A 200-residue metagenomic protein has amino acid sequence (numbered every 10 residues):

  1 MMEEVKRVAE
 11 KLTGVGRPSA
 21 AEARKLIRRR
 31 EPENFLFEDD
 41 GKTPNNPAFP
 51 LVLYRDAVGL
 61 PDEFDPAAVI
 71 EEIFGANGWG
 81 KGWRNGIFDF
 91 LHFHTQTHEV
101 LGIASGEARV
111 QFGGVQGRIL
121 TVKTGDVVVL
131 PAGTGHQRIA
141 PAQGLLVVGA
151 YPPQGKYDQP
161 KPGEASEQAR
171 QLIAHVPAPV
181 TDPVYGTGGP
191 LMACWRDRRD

Functional and structural regions predicted by a protein language model:
E3-L91, M192-D200: A short, N-terminal "cap"/entry segment at the start of jelly-roll beta-barrel domains of the cupin/DSBH fold
V58, A104-S105, G114-Q116, T134: Short, flexible loop/turn elements at secondary-structure junctions
G86-V100, V115-Q116, K123: A short beta-loop-beta micro-motif enriched in histidine and acidic residues
H94-Q111, V129: Short, conserved beta-strand element in jelly-roll/cupin
V110-Q111, R118-L120, Q137-R138: Short, solvent-exposed loop/turn segments at secondary-structure junctions
Q116-R118, G144: Short, surface-exposed beta-strand-loop junctions and turns on beta-sheet-rich folds
V122-A142, Y151: Conserved metal-binding segment of the jelly-roll/cupin
I139-D200: Double-stranded beta-helix
